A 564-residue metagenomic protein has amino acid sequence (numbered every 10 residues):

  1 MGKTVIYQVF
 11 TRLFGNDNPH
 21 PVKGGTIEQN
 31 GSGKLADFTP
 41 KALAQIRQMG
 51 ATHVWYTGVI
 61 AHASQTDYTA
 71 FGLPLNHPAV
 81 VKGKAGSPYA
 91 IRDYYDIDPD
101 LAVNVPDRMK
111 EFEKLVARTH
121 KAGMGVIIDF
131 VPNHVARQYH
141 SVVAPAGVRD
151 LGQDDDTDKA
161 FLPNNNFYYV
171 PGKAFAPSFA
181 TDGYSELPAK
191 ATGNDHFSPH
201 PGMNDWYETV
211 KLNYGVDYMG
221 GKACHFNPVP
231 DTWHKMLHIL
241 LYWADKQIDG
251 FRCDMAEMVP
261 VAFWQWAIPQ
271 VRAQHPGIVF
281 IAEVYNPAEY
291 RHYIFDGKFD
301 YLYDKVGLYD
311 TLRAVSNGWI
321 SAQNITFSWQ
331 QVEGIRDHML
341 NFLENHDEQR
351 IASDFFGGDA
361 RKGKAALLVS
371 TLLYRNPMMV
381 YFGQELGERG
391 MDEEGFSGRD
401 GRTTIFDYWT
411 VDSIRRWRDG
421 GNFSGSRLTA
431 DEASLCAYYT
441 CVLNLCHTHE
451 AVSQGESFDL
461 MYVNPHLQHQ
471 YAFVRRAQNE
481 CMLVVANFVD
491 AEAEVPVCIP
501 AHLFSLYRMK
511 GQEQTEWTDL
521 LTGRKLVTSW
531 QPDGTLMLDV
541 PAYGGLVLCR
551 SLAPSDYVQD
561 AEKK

Functional and structural regions predicted by a protein language model:
M1-G125, N133-V135, H140-A144, R149 (+4 more regions): N-terminal structural segment of carbohydrate-active enzymes
M1-G2, I6, F10, A90-I91 (+8 more regions): Alpha-amylase-like alpha-glycosidases and glucanotransferases acting on alpha-linked glucans and related
G2, D17, P21, T26 (+6 more regions): Loop/helix patches that line or flank the sugar-binding groove of alpha-linked glycan CAZymes
F10-L13, W55-T66, D129-Y139, D254-P260 (+2 more regions): Short, solvent-exposed turn/loop segments enriched in Gly/Ser/Thr/Pro and often Arg
T11-L13, I60, D98-L101, P132-H134 (+8 more regions): Short, flexible loop/turn elements at secondary-structure junctions
D17-A36, F355-A360, L526-L538: Short, polar loop/linker segments at the starts of domains and inter-domain junctions
N30, K34-F38, D107-E111, P228-K235 (+6 more regions): Soluble or luminal CAZymes and related metallo-dependent hydrolases
V489-K564: C-terminal beta-sandwich/jelly-roll accessory domains of carbohydrate-active enzymes
